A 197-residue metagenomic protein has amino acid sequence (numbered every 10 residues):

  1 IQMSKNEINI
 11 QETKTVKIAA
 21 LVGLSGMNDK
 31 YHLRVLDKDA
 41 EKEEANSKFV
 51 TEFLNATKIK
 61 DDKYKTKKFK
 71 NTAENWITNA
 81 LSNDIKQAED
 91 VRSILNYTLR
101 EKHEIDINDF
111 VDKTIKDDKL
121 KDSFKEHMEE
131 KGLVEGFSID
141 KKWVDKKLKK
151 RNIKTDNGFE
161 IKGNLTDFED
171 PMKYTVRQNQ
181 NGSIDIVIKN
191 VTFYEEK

Functional and structural regions predicted by a protein language model:
I1-K147: Long, hydrophobic alpha/beta structural blocks
D109-K197: C-terminal structured domains
